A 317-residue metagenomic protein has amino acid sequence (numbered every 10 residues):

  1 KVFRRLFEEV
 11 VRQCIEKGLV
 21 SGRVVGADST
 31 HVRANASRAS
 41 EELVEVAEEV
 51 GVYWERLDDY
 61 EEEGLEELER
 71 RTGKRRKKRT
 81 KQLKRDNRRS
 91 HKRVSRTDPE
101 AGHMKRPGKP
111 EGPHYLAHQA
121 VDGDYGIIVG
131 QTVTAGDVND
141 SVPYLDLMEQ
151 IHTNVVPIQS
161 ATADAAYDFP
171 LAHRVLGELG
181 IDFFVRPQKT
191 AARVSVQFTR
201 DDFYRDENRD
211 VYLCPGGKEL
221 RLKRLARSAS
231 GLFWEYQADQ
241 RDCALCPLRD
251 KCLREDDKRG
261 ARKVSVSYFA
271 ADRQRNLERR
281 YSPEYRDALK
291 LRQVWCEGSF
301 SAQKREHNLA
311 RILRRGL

Functional and structural regions predicted by a protein language model:
K1-L317: Anion-binding and metal-coordination hotspots
